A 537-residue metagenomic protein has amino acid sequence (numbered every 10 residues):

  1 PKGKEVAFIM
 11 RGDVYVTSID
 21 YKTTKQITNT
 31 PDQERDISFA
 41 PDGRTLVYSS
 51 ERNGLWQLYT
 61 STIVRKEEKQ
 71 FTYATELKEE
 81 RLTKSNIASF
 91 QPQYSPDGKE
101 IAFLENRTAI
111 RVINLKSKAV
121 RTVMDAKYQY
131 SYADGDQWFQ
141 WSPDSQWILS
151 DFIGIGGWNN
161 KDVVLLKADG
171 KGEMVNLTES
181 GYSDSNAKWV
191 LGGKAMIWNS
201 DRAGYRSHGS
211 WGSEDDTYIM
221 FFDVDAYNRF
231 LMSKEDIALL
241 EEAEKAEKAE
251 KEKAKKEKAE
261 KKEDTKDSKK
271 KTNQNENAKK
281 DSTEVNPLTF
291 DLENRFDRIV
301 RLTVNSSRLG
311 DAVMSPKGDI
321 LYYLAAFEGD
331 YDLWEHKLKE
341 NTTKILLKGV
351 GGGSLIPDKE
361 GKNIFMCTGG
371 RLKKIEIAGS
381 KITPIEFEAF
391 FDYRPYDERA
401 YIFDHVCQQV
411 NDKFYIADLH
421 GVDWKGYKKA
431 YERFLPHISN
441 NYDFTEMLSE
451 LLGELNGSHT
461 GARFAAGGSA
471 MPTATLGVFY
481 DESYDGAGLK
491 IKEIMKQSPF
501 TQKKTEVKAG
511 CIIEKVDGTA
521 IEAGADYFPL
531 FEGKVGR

Functional and structural regions predicted by a protein language model:
P1, A7-Y15, I19-Y21, Q26-R35 (+13 more regions): A flexible loop/linker signature enriched in serine peptidases of the S9 family
T23-T24, E67-E68, E76-E80, K118-T122 (+5 more regions): Predominantly a core beta-strand signature of beta-propeller blades across repeat-based propeller domains
E34-R35, V175-K188, S306-G310, L346-L355: Conserved blade-ending motifs and adjacent loop-strand segments that build the rim/top face of beta-propeller domains
T75-R81, L288-S306: A short helix->beta-strand "capping" segment at the edge of beta-propeller domains
P436-G486: Extended, small/polar residue-biased N-terminal targeting/export presequences and adjacent propeptide/linker tracts
M471-G524: PDZ/PDZ-like domain segments forming the peptide/carboxylate-binding groove, activating on the N-terminal beta-strands
F528-R537: PDZ-domain C-terminal substructure recognizer with occasional recognition of PDZ-binding tails
